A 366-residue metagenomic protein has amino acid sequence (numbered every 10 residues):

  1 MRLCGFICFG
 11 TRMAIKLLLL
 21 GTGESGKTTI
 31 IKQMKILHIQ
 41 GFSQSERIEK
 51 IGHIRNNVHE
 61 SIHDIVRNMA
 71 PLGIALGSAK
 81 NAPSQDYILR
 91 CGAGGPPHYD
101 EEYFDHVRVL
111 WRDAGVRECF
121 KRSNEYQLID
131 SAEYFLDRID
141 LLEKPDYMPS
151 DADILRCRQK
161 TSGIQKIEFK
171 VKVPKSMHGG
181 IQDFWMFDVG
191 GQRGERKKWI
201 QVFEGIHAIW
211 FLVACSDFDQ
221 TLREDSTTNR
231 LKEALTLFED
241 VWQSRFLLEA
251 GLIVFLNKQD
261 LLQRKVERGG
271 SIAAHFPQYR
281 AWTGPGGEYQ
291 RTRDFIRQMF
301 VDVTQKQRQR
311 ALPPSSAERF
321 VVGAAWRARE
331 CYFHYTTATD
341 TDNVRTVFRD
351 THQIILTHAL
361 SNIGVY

Functional and structural regions predicted by a protein language model:
M1-F9: PEST-like, low-complexity acidic/proline-rich intrinsically disordered segments, predominantly at protein N-termini
C8-T11, L37-A250, K258-R329, T339-V344 (+2 more regions): Switch- and interface-adjacent substructures of P-loop NTPase systems
K16-H38: Glycine-rich phosphate-binding P-loop
L17, C331-Y335: Conserved beta-strand scaffold positions in the cores of enzyme catalytic domains, especially in NTP/NDP-utilizing
G21, G26-K27, A338-I355: Conserved GTPase G-domain signal focused on the G5
F255, W326, Y335-T336, F348: TerminUS-proximal long segments
